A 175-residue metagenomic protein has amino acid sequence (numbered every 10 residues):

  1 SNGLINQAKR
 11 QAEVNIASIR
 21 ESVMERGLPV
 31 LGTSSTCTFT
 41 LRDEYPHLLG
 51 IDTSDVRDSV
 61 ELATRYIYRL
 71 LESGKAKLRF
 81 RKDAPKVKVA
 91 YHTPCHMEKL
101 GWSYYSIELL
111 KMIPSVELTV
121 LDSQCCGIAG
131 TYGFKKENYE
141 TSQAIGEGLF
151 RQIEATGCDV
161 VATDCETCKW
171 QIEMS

Functional and structural regions predicted by a protein language model:
S1-S175: Iron-sulfur cluster-binding electron-transfer modules in prokaryotic oxidoreductases
